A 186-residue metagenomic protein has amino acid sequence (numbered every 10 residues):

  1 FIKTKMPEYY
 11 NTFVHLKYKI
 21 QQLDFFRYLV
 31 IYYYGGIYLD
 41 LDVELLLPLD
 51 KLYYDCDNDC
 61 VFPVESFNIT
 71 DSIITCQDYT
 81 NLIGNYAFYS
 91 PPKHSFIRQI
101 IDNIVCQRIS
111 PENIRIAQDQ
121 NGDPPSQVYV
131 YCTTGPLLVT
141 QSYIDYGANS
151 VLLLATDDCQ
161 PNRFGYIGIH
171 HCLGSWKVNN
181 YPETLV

Functional and structural regions predicted by a protein language model:
F1-L23, L39-V186: Glycosyltransferase-associated regions of secretory-pathway enzymes, highlighting luminal stem/catalytic domains
D24-G36: Small-residue hinge/turn detector
